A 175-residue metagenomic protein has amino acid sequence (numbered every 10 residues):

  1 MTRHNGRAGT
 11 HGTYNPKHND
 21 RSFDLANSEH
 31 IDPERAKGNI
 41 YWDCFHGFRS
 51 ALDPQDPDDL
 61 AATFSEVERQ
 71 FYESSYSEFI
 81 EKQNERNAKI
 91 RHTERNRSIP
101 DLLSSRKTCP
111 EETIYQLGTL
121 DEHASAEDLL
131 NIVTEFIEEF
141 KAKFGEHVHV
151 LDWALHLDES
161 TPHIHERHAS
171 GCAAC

Functional and structural regions predicted by a protein language model:
M1-C175: N-terminal nicking endonuclease/strand-transfer module with a His-rich metal-binding environment and a catalytic Tyr
